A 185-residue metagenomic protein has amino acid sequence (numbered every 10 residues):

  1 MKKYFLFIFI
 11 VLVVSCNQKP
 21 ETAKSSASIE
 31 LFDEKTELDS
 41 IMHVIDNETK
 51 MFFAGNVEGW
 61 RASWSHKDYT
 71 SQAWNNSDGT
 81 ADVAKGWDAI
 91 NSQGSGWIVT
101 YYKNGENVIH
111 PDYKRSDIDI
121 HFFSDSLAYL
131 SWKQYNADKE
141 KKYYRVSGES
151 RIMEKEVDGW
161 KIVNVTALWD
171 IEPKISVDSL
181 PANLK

Functional and structural regions predicted by a protein language model:
Y4-V13: Sec-dependent N-terminal signal peptides
C16-H66, N183-K185: Short, low-complexity N-terminal intrinsically disordered segments enriched in polar/charged residues
P20-S26, Y144-S179: Short beta-strand edge/turn micro-motifs at domain boundaries
E48, W60-R61, I90, L130 (+1 more regions): Hydrophobic pocket/interface hotspot
E58-F123: A solvent-exposed, acidic/Ser-Thr-rich amphipathic alpha-helical stretch
P111-D112, S124-Q134: A short hydrophobic beta-strand element
N136-Y144: Short, cysteine-centered beta-strand-loop-beta hairpins and adjacent loop/turn segments enriched in charged/polar
